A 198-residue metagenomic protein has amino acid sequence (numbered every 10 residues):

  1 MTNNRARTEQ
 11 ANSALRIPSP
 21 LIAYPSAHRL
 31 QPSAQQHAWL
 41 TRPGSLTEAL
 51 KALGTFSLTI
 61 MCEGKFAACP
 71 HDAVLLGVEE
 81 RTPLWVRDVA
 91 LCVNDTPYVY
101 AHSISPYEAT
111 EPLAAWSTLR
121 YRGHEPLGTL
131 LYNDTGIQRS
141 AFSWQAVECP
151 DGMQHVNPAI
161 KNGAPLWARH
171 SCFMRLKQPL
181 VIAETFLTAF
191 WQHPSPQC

Functional and structural regions predicted by a protein language model:
M1-V86, A90-C92, T96-C198: N-terminal domain-onset segments
